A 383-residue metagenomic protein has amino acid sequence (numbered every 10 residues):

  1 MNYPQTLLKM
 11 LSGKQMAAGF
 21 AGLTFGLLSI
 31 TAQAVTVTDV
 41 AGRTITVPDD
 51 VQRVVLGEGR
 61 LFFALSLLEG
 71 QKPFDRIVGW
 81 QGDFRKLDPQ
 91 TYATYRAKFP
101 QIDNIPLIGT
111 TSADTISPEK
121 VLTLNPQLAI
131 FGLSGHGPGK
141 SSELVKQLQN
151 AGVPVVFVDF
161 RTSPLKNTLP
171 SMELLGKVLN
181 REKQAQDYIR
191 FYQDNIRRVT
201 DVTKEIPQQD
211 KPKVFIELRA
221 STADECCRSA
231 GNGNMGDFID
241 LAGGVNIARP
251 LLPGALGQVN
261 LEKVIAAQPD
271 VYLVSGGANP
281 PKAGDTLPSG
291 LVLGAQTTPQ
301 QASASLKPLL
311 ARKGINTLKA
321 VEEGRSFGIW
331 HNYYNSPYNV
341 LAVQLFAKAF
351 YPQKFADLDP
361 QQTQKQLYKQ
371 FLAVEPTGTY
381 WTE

Functional and structural regions predicted by a protein language model:
M1-N2, T38: Intrinsic-disorder/low-complexity regions
N2-F20: Bacterial N-terminal signal peptides that target proteins for export
A21-L23, T110: Residues embedded in well-ordered secondary-structure elements
L23-Q33: C-terminal segment of classical bacterial N-terminal signal peptides
Q33-E383: N-terminal ligand-binding lobe of clamshell/alpha-beta domains
